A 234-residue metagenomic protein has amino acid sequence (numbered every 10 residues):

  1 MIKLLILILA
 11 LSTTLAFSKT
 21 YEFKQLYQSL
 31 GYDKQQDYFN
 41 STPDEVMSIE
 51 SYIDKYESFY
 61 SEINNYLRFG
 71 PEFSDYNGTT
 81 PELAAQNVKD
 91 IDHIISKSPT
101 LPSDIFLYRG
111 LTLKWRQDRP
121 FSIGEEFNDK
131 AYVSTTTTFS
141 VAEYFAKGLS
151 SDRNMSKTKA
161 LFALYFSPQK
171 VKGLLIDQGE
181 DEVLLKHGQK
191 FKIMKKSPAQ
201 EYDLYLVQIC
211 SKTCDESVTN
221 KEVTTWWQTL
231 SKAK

Functional and structural regions predicted by a protein language model:
M1-K19: Classical Sec-dependent N-terminal signal peptides that target proteins to the secretory pathway
K19-K234: Mono-ADP-ribosyltransferase
